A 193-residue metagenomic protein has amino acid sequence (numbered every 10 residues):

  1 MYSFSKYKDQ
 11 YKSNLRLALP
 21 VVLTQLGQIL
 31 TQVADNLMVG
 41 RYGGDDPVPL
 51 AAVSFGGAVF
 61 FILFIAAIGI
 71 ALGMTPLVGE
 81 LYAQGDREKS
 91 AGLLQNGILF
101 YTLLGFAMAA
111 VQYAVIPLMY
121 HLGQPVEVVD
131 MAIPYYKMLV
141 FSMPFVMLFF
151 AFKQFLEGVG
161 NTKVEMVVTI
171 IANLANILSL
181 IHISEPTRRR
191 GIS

Functional and structural regions predicted by a protein language model:
M1-Q25: N-terminal membrane topogenesis motif
R16, V39-F61, E127-M131: Interfacial/gating helices of multi-pass transporter permease domains
L23, D35-V39, V53, V78 (+8 more regions): Hydrophobic/aromatic residues within transmembrane alpha-helices of membrane transport systems, especially the TMDs
Q25, S54-G57, Y101, Y136-L139 (+2 more regions): Residue-level recognition of transmembrane alpha-helices in multi-pass small-molecule transporters/permeases
L37, A109-Y113, P117, H121 (+3 more regions): Membrane-embedded alpha-helical segments of multi-pass transporters/permeases
L50-A109, Y113, V146-E165: Small-residue-rich hydrophobic transmembrane alpha-helices
V126-F152: Alpha-helical transmembrane segments of multi-pass membrane proteins
I181-S193: Single conserved hydrophobic/aromatic residue that forms the stacking wall/gate of nucleotide- or nucleobase-binding
